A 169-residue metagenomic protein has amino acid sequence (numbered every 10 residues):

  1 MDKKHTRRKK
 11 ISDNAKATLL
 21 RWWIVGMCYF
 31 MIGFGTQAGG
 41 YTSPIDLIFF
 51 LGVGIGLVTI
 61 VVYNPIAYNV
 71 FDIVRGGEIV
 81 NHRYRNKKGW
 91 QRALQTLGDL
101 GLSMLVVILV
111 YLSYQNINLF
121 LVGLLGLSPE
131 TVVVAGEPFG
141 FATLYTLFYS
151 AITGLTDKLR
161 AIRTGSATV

Functional and structural regions predicted by a protein language model:
M1-E78, V134-A142: N-terminal first transmembrane alpha-helix
K9-W22, R85-V110: Loop-to-transmembrane boundary segments
S12, K16, Q91-L94, G98 (+4 more regions): Residue-level detector of alpha-helical secondary structure
M31-G35, L102-L127: Alpha-helical transmembrane segments and their membrane-interface junctions in multi-pass membrane proteins
I45-V53, L97-L100, N116, F120-G136 (+1 more regions): Extended non-catalytic scaffold regions that mediate assembly and binding in large macromolecular machines
V61-N69, I108, L112, N116 (+1 more regions): Transmembrane alpha-helix boundary/anchor motif
N69-G77, T143-V169: Cytosolic juxtamembrane helix at the C-terminal end of the final transmembrane segment
V74-W90: Membrane-interfacial, low-structure loops and terminal tails that flank and connect transmembrane helices in multi-pass
